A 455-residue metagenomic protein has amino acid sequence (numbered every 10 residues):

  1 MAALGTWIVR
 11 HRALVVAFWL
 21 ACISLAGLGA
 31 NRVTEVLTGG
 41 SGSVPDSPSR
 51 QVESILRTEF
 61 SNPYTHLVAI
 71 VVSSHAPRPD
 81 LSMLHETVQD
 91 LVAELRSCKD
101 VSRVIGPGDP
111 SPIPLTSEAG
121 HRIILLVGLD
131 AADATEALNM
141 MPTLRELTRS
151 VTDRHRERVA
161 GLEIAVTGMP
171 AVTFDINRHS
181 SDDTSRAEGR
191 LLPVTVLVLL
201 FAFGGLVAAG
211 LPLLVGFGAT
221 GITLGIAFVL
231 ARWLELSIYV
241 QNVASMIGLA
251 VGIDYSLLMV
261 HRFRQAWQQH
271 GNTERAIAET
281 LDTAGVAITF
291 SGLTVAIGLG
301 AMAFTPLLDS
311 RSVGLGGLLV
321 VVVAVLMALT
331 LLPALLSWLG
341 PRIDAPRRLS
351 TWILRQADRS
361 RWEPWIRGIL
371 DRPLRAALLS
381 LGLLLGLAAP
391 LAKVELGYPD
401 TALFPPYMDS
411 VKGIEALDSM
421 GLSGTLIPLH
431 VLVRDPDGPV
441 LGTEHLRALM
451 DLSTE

Functional and structural regions predicted by a protein language model:
M1-L37, S41, V101-S102, L129-L396: Membrane-embedded transmembrane helical bundles of large multi-pass transporters/channels
V36-R50, S54, F404, M408: Juxtamembrane membrane-water interface segments immediately C-terminal to a transmembrane helix
S43, V72-M83, V127-T135, T167-A171 (+3 more regions): Structural beta->alpha junctions
R50-Q51, P77-G128, R178, T443 (+1 more regions): Extracytoplasmic
R50-S73, I414-R434: Short extracytoplasmic
P63, R78-Q89, A132-R145, A165-V166 (+3 more regions): Solvent-exposed, non-transmembrane alpha-helical starts
H66-I70, S74-H75, P107-L126, T173 (+1 more regions): Short beta-strand/turn "edge" motifs
R359-E455: Juxtamembrane segments of multi-pass membrane proteins
